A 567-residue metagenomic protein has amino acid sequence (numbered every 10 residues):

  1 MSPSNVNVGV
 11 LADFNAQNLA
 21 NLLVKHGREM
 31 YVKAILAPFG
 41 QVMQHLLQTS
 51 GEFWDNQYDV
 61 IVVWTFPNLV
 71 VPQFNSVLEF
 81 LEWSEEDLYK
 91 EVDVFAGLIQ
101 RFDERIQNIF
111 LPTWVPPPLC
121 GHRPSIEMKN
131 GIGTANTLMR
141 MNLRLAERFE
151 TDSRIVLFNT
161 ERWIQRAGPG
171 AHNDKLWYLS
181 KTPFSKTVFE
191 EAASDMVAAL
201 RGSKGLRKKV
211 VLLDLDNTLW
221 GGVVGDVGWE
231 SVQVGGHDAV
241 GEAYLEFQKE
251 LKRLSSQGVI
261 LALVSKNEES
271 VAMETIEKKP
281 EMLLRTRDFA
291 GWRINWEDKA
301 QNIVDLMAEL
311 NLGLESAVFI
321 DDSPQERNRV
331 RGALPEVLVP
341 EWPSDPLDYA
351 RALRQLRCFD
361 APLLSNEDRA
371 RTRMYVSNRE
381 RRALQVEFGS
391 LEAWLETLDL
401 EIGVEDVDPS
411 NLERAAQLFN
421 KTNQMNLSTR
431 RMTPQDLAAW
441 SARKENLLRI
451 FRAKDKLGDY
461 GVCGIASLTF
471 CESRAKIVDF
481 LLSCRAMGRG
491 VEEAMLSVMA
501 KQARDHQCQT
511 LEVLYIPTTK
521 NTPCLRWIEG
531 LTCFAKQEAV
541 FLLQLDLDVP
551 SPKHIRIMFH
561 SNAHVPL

Functional and structural regions predicted by a protein language model:
M1-L212, L219-W220, G225-S231, Q325: Extracellular glycan-modifying ectodomains
V224-L251, P335-W342: Basic, amphipathic juxtamembrane/active-site segments that coordinate anionic phosphate or diphosphate groups
V232-A239, K279-D298, D305: Glycine-rich phosphate-binding "P-loop"
E246-P280, W292-R293, V330, R414 (+4 more regions): Substrate-recognition element of Asp-dependent hydrolases with the DxDx(T/V) motif
K278, G403, V407-A475, F480-L482: A conserved beta-strand-loop-helix scaffold within acyl/acetyltransferase catalytic domains
I303-P324, V330: Conserved Lys-Pro-Asp/Glu-containing loop-to-beta segment of HAD-superfamily phosphomonoesterases, centered on
R331, P335-L398, K501-L567: Terminal substrate-recognition subdomain of acyl/acetyltransferases
A453-K456, V462-L531, K536: Acyl-donor binding region in acyl/amide transferases
